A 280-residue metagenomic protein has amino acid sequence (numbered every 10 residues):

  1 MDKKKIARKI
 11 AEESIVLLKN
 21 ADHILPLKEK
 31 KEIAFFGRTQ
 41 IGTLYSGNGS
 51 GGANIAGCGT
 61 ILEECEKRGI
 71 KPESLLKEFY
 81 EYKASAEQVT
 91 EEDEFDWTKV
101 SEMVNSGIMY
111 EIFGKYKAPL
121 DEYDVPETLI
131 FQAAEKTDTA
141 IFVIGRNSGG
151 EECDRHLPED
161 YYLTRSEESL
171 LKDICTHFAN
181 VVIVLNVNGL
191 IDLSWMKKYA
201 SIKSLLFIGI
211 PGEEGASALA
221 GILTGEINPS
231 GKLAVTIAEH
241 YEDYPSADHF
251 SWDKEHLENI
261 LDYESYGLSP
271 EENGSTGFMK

Functional and structural regions predicted by a protein language model:
M1-G49, N54-R68, L76-K117, N186-K280: Secreted, periplasmic, or luminal enzymes acting at the cell surface/secretory milieu
L44-G47, I144-T164: Glycine/threonine-rich flexible loop motifs
I70, H177-V181, S201-K203: A short helix->loop->beta-strand "cap" motif at the edges of active sites that frequently abuts
K117-L129: A Trp-anchored, charged/polar loop motif used as the substrate-binding/catalytic surface of acyl/ester-handling
V125-T128, E168, N186-L193: Alpha-helical scaffolding within the catalytic cores of extracellular/periplasmic polymer-degrading hydrolases
T137: An anion/phosphate-binding loop that grips the pyrophosphate of nucleotide cofactors and donors
L163-A179: A long, amphipathic alpha-helix that forms part of the scaffold/cap immediately adjacent to metal-dependent active
